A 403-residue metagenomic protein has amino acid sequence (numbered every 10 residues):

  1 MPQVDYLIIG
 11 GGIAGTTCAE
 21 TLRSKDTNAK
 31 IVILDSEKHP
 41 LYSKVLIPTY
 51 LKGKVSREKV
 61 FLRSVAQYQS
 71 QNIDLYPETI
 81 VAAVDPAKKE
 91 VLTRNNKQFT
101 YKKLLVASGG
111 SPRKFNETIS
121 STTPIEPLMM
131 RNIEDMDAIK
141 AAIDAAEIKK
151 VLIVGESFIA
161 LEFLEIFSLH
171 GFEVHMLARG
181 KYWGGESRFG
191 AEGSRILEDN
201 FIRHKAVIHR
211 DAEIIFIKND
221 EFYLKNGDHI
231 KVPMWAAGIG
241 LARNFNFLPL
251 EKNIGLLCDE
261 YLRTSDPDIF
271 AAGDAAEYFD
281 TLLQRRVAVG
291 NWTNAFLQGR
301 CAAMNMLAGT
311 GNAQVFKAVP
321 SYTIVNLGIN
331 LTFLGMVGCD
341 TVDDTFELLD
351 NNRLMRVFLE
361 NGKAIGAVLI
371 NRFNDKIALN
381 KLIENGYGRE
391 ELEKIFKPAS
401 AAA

Functional and structural regions predicted by a protein language model:
M1-L7, F61-K150, Y223-H229, P233-G238 (+1 more regions): FAD-binding core/adjacent interface of flavoenzyme oxidoreductases
P2-I73, F158, I166-R188, A378: Beta1-alpha1 glycine-rich phosphate/pyrophosphate-binding loop at the start of Rossmann-like nucleotide-binding domains
P2-V4, G11, A275-F373: Mid-to-C-terminal Rossmann-like scaffold of FAD/NAD(P)H-dependent oxidoreductases
N28-K30, S70, L75-T93, F99 (+1 more regions): A Rossmann-like FAD-binding core segment of flavoenzymes
Y101, K114-F115, L161-E162, G184-G185 (+4 more regions): Glycine/Thr-rich phosphate-binding loops of Rossmann-like dinucleotide-binding domains
T123-E147, E221-Y223, H229-C301: FAD-site-proximal beta/loop scaffold in flavoenzymes
D228-I254, I329-A403: C-terminal catalytic lobe of FAD-dependent flavoproteins
